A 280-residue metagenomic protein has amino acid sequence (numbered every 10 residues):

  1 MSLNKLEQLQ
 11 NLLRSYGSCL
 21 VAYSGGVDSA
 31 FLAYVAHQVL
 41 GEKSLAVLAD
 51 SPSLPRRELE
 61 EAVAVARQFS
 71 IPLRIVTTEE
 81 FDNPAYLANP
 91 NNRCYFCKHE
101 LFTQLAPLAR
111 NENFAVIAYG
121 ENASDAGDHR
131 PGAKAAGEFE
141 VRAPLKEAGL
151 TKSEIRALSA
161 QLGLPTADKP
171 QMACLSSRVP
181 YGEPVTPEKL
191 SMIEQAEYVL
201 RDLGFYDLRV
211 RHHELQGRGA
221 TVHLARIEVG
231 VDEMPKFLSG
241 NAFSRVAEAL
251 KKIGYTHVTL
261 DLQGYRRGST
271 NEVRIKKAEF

Functional and structural regions predicted by a protein language model:
M1-Q161, A225, N241, R245-Y255 (+3 more regions): ATP-dependent adenylation/nucleotidyltransferase module used to activate substrates
E100, R130-F280: AMP-forming adenylation/ATP pyrophosphatase catalytic core
